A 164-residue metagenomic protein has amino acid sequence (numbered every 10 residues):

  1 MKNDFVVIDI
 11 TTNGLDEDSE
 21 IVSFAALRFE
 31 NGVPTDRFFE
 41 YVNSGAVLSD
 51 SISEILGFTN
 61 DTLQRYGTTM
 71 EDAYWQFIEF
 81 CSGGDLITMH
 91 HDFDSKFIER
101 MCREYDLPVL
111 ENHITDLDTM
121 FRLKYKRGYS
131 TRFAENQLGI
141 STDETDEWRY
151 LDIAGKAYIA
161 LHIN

Functional and structural regions predicted by a protein language model:
M1-L107, E111, R132-T142: Conserved non-catalytic scaffold segment of RNase H-like nuclease domains
D9-T11, D94, D116, Y150 (+1 more regions): Acidic active-site catalytic centers that drive phospho-/nucleotidyl reactions and related ester hydrolyses
T69, S130-T131, Y150-I153: Generic hydrophobic secondary-structure packing signal
M101-C102, K124, L161: Generic structural signal for hydrophobic core residues of well-folded globular domains
I114-N136: Short alpha-helix plus adjacent loop in nuclease-associated cores
Q137, T142-N164: Acidic two-metal-ion nuclease catalytic site recognized across multiple nuclease folds, prominently DnaQ/RNase D-T
